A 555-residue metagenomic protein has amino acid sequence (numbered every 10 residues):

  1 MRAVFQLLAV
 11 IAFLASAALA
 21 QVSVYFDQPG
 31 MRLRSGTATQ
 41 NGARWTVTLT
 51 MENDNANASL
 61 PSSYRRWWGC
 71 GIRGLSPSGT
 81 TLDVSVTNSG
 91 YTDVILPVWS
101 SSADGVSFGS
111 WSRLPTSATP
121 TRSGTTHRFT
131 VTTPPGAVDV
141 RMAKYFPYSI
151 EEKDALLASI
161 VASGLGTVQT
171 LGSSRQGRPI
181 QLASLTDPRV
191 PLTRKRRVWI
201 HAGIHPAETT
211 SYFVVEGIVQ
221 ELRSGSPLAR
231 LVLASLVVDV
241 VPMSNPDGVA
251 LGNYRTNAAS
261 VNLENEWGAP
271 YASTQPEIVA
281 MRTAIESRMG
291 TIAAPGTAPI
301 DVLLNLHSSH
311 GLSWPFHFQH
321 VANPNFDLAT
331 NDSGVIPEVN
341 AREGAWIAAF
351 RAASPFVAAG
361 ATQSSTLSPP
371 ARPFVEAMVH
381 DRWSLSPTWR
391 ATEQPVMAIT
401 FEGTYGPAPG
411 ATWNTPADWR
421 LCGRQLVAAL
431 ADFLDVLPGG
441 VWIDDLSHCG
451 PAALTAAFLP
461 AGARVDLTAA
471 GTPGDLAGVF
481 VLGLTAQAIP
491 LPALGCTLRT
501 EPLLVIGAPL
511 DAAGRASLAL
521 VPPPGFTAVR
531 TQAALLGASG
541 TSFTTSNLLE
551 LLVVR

Functional and structural regions predicted by a protein language model:
Q6-A17: Bacterial N-terminal signal peptides
Q21-V140: Extreme N-terminal flexible tails
A38-M51, N55-N57, V436-R555: N-proximal, solvent-exposed segments at the start of the mature chain
G74, V86-N88, T133, F146 (+2 more regions): Non-cytosolic beta-sheet module surface loops
T92, F146-E152, A538-T544: Short acidic/polar inter-strand loop motif in beta-rich domains
T121-L165, Q169-S174, V190: Extended acidic/polar, glycine-enriched regions that form or flank non-catalytic beta-rich accessory modules
T167-R351, F356, T362-S364, R372 (+3 more regions): Active-site/substrate-binding loop(s) of hydrolase catalytic cores
E264, L312-T330, P370-V436: Active-site-adjacent mobile loop/cap segments within catalytic or ligand-binding domains
